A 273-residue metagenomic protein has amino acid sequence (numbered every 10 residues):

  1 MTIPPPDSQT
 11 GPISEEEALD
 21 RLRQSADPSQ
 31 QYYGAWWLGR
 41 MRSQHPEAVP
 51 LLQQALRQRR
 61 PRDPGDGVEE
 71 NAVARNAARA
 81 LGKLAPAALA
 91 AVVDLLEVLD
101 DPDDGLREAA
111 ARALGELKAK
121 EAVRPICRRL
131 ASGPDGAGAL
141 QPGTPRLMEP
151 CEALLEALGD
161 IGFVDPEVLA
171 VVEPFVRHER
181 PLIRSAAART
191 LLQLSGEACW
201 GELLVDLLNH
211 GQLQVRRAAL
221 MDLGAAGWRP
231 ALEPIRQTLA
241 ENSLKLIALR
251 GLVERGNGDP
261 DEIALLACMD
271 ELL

Functional and structural regions predicted by a protein language model:
M1-W36: N-terminal "cap/leader" segments of large eukaryotic alpha-helical scaffolds
Q9-L22, S43-P64, P86-D100, A119-Q141 (+4 more regions): Amphipathic alpha-helical scaffolding segments comprising HEAT/armadillo-like alpha-solenoid repeats
A26-D27, R59-R60, E69-E70, P102-D103 (+5 more regions): Short inter-helical turns and helix N-cap capping residues of alpha-solenoid HEAT/ARM repeat scaffolds
S29-R40, Q54, N71-K83, A109-A113: Non-membrane alpha-helical segments in proteins
Q31, A74, R107, L147 (+4 more regions): Residue-level detector of extended alpha-helical repeat arrays and alpha-solenoid scaffolds
G34, A77, A110, C151-L154 (+3 more regions): Conserved hydrophobic register position within alpha-solenoid helical repeats
G39, G82, G115, E152-L155 (+4 more regions): Structural signature of alpha-helical solenoid repeat scaffolds
H178-P181, S185-L192, G211-L273: Long, ordered, amphipathic alpha-helical scaffolds
